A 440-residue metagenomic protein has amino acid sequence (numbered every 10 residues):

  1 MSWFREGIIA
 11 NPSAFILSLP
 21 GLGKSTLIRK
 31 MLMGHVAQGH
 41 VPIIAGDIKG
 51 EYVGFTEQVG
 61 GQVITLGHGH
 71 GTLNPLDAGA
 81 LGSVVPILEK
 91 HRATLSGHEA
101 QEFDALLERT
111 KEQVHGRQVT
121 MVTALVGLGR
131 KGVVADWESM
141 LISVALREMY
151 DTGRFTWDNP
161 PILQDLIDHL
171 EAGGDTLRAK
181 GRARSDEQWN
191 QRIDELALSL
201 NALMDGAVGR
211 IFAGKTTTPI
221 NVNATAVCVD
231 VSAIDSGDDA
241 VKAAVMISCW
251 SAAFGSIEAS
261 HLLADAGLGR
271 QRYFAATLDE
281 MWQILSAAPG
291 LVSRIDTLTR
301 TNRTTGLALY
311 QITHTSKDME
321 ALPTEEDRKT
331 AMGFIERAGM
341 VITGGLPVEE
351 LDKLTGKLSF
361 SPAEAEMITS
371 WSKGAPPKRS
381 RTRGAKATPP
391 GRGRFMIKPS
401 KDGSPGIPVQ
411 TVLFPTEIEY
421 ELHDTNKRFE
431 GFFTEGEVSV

Functional and structural regions predicted by a protein language model:
M1, G344-P347, D352-V440: Phosphate-binding and hydrolysis-coupling loops of NTP-dependent motor/remodeling domains
M1-R5, I220: Short beta-strand elements
R5-G34, G46-K49, G69, A233-T369 (+1 more regions): Conserved P-loop NTPase motor cores
A14, I43, V227: Conserved beta-strand position immediately N-terminal to the Walker
L22-S83: Walker A/P-loop NTP-binding active-site region of P-loop NTPases, recognizing the glycine-rich GxxxxGKT/S
V53, E57-G60, A78-L307, A385-P390 (+1 more regions): P-loop NTPase motor domains
V63-T65, A226-C228, V341-T343: Conserved beta-strand scaffold positions in the cores of enzyme catalytic domains, especially in NTP/NDP-utilizing
P75-A78, V85-P86, F155, D238-K242 (+5 more regions): Short conserved micro-motifs at the rims of enzyme active sites and ligand-binding pockets
